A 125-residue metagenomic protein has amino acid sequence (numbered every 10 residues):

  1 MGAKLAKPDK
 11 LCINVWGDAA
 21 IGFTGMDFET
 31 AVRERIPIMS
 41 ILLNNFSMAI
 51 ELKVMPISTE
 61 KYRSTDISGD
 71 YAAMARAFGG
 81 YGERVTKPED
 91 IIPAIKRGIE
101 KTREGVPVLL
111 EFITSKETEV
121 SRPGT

Functional and structural regions predicted by a protein language model:
M1-T125: Thiamine diphosphate
